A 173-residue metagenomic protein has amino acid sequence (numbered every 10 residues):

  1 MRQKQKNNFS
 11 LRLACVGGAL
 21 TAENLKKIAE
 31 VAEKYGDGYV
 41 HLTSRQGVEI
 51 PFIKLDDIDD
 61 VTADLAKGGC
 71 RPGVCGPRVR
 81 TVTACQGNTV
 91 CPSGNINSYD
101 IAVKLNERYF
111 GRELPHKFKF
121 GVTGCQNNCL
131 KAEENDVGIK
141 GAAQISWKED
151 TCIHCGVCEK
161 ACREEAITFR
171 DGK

Functional and structural regions predicted by a protein language model:
M1-K6, E23: Intrinsically disordered, low-complexity polar/charged tails and linkers
Q5-R12, D171: Gly-rich Lys/Arg/Thr-decorated short loops/hinges at beta-loop-alpha junctions or inter-strand turns that position
L11-A143: Small-residue-enriched alpha-helical segments and adjacent helix-cap loops that form tight helix-helix packing
G17, I153, F169-D171: Compositionally biased, low-hydrophobicity segments enriched in charged and small polar residues
V79, K119, S146-C152, G156: Processing junctions and N-termini across compartments
C85, C125, C152-C158, C162: Short cysteine clusters
A142, S146-E149, R170-G172: Structured core of small recognition/catalytic domains
V157-K173: Iron-sulfur cluster-binding cysteine motifs and their immediate structural context in ferredoxin-like electron-transfer
